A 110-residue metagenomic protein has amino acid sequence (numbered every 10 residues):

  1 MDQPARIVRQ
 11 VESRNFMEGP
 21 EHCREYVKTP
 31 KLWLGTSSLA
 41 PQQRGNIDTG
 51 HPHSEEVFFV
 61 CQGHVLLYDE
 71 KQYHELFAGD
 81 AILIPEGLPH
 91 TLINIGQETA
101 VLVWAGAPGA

Functional and structural regions predicted by a protein language model:
M1-G35, P41, N46-D48: A short, N-terminal "cap"/entry segment at the start of jelly-roll beta-barrel domains of the cupin/DSBH fold
S38-A40, G50-L67: Short, conserved beta-strand element in jelly-roll/cupin
R44-G45, L66, I82, E86-T91: Histidine-centered metal-chelating micro-motifs
K71-E86: Short acidic-glycine-tyrosine-enriched beta hairpin
E86-A110: Ligand-binding loop in jelly-roll beta-barrel domains
